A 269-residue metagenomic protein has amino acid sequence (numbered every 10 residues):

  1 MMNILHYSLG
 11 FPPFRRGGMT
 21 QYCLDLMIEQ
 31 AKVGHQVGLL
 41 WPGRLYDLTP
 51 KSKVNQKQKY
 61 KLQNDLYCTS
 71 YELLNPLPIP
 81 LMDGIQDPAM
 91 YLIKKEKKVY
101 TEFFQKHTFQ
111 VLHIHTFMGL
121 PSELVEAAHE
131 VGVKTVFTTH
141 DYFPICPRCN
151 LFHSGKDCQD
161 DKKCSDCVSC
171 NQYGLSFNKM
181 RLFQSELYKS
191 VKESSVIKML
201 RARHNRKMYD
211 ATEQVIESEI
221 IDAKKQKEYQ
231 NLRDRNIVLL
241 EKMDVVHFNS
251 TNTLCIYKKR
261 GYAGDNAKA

Functional and structural regions predicted by a protein language model:
M1-K61, Q105-H107, V131-K134, E241 (+2 more regions): N-terminal subdomain of nucleotide-sugar transferases
L39-T108, C170-D210: A conserved catalytic-core segment of Leloir-type glycosyltransferases
I93, H115-L120: Short His-centered aromatic/hydrophobic patch
Y100-L112, P121-V136, D244-V245, K258-A267: Glycosyltransferases and closely related glycan-assembly transferases that use nucleotide-activated donors
V111, A128-Y173, M199-V215, D265-A269: Active-site proximal beta-strand in glycosyltransferases
T116, S250-T251: Helix N-cap/beta->alpha junction signal
F143, N252-L254: Alpha-helix capping/helix-boundary segments
C158-V245: Membrane-proximal helix-turn-helix segments that form the acceptor-binding/catalytic region of lipid-linked
